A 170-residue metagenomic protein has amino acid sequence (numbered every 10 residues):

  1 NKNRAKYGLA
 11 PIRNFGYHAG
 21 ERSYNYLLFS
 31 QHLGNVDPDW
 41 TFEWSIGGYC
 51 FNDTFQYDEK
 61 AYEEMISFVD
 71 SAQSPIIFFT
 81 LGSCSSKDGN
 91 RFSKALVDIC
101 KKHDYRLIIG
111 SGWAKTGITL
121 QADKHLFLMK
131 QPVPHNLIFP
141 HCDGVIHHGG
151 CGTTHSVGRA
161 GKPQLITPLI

Functional and structural regions predicted by a protein language model:
N1-I170: Catalytic core of nucleotide-sugar-dependent glycosyltransferases
